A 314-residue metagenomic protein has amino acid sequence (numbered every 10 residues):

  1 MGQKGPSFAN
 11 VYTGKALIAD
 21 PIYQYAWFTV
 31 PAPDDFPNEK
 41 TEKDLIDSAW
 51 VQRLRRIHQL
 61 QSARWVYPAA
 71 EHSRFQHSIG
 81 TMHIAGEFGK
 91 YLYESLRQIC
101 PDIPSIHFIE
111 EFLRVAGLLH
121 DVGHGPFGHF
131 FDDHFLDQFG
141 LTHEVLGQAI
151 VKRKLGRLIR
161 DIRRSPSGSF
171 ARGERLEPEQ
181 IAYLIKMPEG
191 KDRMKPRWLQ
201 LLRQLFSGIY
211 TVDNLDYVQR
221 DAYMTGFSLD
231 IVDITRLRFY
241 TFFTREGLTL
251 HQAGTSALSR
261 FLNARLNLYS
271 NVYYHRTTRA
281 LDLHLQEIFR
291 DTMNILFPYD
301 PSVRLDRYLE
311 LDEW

Functional and structural regions predicted by a protein language model:
G2-L60, R64-V115, G123-W314: Sequence-structural signature of the catalytic-core scaffold of metal-dependent phosphohydrolases that act on
